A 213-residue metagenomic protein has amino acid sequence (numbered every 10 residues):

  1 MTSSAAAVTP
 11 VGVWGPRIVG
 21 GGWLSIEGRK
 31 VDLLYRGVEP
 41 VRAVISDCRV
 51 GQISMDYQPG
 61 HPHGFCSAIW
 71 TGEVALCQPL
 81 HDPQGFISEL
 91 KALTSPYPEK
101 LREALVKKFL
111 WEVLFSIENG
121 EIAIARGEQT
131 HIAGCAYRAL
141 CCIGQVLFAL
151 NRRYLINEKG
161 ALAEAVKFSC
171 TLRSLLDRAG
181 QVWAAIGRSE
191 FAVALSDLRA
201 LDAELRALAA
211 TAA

Functional and structural regions predicted by a protein language model:
S3-I124: Conserved NTP/Mg2+-binding pocket subregion across the NTase superfamily
L80-A213: Conserved nucleotidyltransferase catalytic core and NTase-mimicking acidic/glycine-rich helix/loop elements in nucleic
